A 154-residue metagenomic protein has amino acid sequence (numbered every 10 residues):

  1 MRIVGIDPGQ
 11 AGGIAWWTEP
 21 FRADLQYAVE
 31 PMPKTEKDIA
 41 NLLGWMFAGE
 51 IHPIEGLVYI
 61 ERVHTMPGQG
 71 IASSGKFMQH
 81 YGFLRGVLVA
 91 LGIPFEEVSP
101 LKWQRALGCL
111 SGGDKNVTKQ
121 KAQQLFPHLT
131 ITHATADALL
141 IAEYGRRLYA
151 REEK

Functional and structural regions predicted by a protein language model:
M1-K154: Phosphate- and other anionic-substrate recognition elements at nucleic-acid/protein interfaces
